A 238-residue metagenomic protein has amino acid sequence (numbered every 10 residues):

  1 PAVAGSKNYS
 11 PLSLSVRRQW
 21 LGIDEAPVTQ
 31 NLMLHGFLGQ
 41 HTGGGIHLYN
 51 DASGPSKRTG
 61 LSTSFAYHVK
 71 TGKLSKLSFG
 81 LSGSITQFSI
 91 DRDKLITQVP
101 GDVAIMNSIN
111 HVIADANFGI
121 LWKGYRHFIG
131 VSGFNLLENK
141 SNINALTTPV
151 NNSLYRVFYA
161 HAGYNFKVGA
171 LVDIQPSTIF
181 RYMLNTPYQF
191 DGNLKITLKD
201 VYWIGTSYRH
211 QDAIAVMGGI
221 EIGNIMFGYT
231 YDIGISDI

Functional and structural regions predicted by a protein language model:
A2-I238: Subset of outer-membrane beta-barrel
